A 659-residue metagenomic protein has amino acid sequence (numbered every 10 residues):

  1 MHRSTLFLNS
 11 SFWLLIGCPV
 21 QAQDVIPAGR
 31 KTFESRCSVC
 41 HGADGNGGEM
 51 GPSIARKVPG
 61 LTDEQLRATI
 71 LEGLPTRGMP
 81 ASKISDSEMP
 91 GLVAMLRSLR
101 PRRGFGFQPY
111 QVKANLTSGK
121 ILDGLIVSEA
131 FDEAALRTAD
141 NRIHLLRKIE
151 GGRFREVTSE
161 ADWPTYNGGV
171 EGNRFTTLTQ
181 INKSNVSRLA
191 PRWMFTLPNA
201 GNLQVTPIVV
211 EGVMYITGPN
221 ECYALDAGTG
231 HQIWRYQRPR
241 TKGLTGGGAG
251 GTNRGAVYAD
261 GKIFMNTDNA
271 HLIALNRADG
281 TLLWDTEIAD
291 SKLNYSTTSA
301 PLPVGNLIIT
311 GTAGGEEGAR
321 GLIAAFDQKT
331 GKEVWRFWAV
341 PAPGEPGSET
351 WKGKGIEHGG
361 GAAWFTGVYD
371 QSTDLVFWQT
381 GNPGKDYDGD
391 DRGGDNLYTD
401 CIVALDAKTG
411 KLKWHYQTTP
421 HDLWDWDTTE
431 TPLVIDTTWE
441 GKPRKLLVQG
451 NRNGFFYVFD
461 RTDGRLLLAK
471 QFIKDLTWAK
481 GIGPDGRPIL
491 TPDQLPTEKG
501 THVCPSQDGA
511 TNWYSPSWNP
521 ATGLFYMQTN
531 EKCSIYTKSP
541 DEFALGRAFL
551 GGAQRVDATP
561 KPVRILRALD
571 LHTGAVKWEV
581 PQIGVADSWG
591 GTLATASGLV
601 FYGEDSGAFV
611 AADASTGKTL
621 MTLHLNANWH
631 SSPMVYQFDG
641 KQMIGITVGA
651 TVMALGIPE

Functional and structural regions predicted by a protein language model:
D24, V39, D44, G48-R153 (+3 more regions): Extracytoplasmic electron-transfer domains, predominantly the class I c-type cytochrome c fold
V157-P191, A339-P346, R487-P492, V556 (+1 more regions): Blade/loop signatures of beta-propeller domains
W163-N167, A200-P219, G246-L272, S296-A319 (+8 more regions): Repeat-blade elements of multi-bladed beta-propeller folds
F195-L197, Q237-G247, E287-K292, R336-E357 (+4 more regions): Surface-exposed loop and turn segments in beta-propeller and other repeat-based domains that flank or scaffold
L275, G321-K332, D395-G410, D463-G464 (+1 more regions): Beta-propeller blade signature
P420-L423, T428-T431, I473-T477, C504-S506 (+2 more regions): Conserved blade-ending motifs and adjacent loop-strand segments that build the rim/top face of beta-propeller domains
N530-E531, A558-K618: Loop/turn-rich, solvent-exposed surfaces of beta-rich toroidal or solenoidal domains
